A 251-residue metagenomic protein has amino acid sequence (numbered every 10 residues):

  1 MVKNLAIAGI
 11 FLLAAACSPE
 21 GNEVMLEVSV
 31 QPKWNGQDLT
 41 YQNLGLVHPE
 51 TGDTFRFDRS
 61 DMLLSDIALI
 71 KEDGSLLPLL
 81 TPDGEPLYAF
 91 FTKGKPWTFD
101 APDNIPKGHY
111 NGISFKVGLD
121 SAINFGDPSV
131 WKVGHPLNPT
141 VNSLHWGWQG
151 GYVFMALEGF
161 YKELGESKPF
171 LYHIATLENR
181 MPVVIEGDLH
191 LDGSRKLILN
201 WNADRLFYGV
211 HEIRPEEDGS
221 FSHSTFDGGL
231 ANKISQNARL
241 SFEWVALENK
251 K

Functional and structural regions predicted by a protein language model:
V2-A8: Sec-dependent signal peptide recognition, specifically the positively charged N-region followed immediately by
I10-C17: Hydrophobic h-region of N-terminal signal peptides that target proteins for export in Gram-negative bacteria
S18-K251: A short, solvent-exposed, low-complexity linear motif enriched for acidic/polar residues with Pro/Gly/Ser/Thr
